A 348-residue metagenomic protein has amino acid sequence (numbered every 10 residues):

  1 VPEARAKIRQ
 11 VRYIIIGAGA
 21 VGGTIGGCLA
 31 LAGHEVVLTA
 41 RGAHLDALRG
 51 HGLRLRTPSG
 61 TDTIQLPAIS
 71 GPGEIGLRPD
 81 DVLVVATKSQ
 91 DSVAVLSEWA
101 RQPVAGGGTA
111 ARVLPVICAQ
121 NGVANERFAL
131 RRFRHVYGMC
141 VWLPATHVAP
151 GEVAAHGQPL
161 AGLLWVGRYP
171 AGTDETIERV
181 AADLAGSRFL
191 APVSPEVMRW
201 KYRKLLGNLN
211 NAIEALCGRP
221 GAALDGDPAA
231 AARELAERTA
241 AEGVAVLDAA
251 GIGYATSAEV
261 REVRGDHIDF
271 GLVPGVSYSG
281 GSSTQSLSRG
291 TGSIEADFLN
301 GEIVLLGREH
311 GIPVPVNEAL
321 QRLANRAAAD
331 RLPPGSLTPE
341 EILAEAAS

Functional and structural regions predicted by a protein language model:
R5-T61: NAD(P)+-binding Rossmann beta1-loop-alpha1 motif at the extreme N-terminus of oxidoreductases
I14, V37, P115-I117, P192: A structural signal for isolated positions on well-ordered beta-strands in alpha/beta enzyme cores
H34, L53, R134, F189 (+1 more regions): Short phosphate-binding/catalytic loops that engage adenosine nucleotides
D62-V153: Rossmann-like NAD(P)(H) cofactor-binding subdomain of soluble oxidoreductases
P103-A110, V153-R168, L216-D227, G280-S288: Helix-loop-beta segment of a Rossmann-like dinucleotide-binding subdomain
A119-K204, L209-N210, A215: Rossmann-fold dinucleotide-binding core
M198-D225, A231-V244, F270-G275, S279: Active-site-proximal catalytic alpha-helix in oxidoreductases
L235-S348: NAD(P)-dependent Rossmann-like dehydrogenase/reductase catalytic/cofactor-binding core
